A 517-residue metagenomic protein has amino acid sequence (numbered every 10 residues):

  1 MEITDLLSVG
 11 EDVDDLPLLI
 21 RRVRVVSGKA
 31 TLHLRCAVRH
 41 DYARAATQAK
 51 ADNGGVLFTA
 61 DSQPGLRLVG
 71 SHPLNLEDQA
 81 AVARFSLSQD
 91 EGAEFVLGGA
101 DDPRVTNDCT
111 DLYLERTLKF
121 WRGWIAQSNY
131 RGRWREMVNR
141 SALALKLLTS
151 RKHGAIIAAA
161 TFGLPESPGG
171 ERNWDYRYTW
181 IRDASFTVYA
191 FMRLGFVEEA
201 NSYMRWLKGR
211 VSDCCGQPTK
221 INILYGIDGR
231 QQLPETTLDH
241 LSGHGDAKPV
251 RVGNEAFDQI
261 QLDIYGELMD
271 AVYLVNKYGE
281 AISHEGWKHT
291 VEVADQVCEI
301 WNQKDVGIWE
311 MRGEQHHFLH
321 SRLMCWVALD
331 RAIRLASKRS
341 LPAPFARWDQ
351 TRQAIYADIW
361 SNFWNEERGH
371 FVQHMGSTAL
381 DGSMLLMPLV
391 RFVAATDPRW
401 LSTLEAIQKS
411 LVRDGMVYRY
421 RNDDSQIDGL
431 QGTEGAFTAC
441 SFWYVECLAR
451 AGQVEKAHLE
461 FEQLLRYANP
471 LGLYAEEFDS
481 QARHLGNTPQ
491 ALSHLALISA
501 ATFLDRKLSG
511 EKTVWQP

Functional and structural regions predicted by a protein language model:
M1-P517: Acidic, mature catalytic/reactive cores of soluble proteins
